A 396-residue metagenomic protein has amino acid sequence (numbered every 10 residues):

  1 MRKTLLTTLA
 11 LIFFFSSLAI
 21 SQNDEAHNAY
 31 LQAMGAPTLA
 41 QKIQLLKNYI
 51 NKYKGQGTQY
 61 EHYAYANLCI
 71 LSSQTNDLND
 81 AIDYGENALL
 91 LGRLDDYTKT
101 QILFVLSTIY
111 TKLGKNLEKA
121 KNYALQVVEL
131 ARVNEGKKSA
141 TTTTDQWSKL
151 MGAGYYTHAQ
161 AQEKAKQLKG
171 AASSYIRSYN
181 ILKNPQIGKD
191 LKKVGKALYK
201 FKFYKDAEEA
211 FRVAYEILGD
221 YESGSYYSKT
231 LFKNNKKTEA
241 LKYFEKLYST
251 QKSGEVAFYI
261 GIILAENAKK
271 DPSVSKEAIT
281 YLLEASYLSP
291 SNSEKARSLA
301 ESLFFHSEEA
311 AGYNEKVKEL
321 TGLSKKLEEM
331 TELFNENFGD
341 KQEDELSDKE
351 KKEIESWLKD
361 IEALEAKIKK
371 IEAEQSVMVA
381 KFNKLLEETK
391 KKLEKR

Functional and structural regions predicted by a protein language model:
L18-N79, D83, D95-T100, A311-K352 (+4 more regions): N-terminal leader/linker segments that initiate helical-solenoid repeat arrays
A33-M34, S72-N76, S107-K115, E135 (+7 more regions): Short coil/turn linking the two alpha-helices of tandem helical-hairpin repeats
L39, L78, N116-L117, L168 (+3 more regions): TPR-repeat structural position
I50-Y63, L89-Q101, L113, V128-M151 (+3 more regions): Flexible helix-coil transition and linker loops at the boundaries of alpha-helical arrays
Y63-N67, Q101, V105, L150 (+5 more regions): Canonical tetratricopeptide repeat
N122-R132, I176-N180, E216, K246-S249 (+4 more regions): TPR/TPR-like (Sel1-like) alpha-helical repeat modules
